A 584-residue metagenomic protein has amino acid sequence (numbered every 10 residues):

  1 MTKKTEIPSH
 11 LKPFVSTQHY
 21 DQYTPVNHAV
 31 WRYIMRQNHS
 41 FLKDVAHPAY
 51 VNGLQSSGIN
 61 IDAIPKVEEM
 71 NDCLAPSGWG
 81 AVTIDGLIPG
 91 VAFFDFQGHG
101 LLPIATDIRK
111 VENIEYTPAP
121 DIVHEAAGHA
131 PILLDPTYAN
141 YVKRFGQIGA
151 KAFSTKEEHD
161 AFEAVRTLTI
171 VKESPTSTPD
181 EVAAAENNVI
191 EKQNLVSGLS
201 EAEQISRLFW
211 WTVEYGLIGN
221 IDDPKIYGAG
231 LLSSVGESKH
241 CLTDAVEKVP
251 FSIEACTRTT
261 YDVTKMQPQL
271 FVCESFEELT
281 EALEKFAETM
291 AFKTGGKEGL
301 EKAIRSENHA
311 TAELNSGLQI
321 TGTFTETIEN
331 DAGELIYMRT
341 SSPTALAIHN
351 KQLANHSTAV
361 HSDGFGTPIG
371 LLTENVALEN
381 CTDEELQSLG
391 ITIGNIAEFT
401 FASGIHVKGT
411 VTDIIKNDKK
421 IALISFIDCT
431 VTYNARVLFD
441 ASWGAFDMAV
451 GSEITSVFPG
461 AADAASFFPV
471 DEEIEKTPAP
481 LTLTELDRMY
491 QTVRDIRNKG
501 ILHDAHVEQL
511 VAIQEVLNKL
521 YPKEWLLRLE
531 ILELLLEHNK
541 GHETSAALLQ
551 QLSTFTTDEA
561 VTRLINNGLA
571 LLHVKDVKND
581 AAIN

Functional and structural regions predicted by a protein language model:
M1-V182, R305-H309, S316-K540, A546-N584: The feature captures two recurrent sequence modes
I59, T260-G295, I369-G370, L386-L389 (+3 more regions): Acidic, Ser/Thr/Pro-enriched low-complexity segments and adjacent helix/loop capping patches that create flexible
D62, K66, E201-Q204, S275-E278 (+1 more regions): Short amphipathic alpha-helical segments
N71-P76, K143, Q147, E203-I218 (+1 more regions): Short, hydrophobic/amphipathic alpha-helical patches that form generic packing surfaces within helical domains
S77, A81, I148, A152-K156 (+3 more regions): Short secondary-structure junctions and interdomain/linker hinges
F162, R166, K172-N220, P224 (+2 more regions): Extended, Lys/Arg-enriched charged tracts that mediate electrostatic binding to polyanionic substrates
I221-E288: A recognition module on extended beta-rich or small alphabeta surfaces enriched in W/G with H and D/E
K293-I304, N308-L314: Long, charge-dense accessory insertions within large macromolecular proteins
